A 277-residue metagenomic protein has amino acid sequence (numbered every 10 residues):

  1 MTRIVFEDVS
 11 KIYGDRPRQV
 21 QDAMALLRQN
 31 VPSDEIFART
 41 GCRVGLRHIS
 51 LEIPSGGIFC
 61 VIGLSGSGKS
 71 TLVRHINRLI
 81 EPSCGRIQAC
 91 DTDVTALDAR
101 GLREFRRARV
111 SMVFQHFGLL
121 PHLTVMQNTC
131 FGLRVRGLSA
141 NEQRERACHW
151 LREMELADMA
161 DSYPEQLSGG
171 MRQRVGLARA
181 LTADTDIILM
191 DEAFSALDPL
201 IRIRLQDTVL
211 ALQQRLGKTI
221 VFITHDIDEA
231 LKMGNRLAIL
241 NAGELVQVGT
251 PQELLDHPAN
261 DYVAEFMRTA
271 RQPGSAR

Functional and structural regions predicted by a protein language model:
D22-E35, T92-D93, R134, N141-D158: Conserved ABC ATPase "signature" region
G85-D93: Conserved ABC transporter NBD signature motif
L123-F131: Short coil-to-helix segment of the ABC ATPase nucleotide-binding domain corresponding to the Q-loop/switch region
Y163-L167, M171: Conserved ABC ATPase signature
T182-D186: A short, proline-enriched helix->beta-strand linker immediately N-terminal to the Walker B motif in ABC-type P-loop
V248-G249, H257: ABC ATPase "signature
